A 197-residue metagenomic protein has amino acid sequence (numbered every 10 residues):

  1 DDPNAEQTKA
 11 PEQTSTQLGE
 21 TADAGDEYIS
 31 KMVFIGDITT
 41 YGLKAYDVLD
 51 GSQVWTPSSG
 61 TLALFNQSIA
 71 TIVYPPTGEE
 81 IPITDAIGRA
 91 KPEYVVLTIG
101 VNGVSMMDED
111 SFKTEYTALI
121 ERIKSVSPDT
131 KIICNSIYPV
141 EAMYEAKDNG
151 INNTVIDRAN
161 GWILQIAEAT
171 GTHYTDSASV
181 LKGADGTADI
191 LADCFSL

Functional and structural regions predicted by a protein language model:
D1-K31: N-terminal, intrinsically disordered, polar/charged segments of Gram-positive cell-envelope systems that serve as
A22-E115: Conserved SGNH/GDSL esterase-like catalytic core that processes O-acyl groups on lipids and polysaccharides
Y28-K31, A90-V95, S127-I132, A169-H173: Loop/turn elements at helix/coil->beta-strand transitions in domains of secreted/extracellular proteins
K44, G88, G100, T117 (+2 more regions): Sec-exported extracytoplasmic/periplasmic mature domains
W55-S58, N135, S177-V180: Conserved beta-strand termini and adjacent loop/short-helix elements that scaffold enzyme active sites in alpha/beta
T98, N102, K124-D157: Active-site segments of SGNH/GDSL-like serine hydrolases that catalyze O-acetyl group transfer/hydrolysis on lipids
E109-L119, I156-A159: Charged helix-capping and loop-helix junction motifs
P139-L197: Catalytic His-Asp segment of secreted/periplasmic serine-dependent ester chemistry enzymes
